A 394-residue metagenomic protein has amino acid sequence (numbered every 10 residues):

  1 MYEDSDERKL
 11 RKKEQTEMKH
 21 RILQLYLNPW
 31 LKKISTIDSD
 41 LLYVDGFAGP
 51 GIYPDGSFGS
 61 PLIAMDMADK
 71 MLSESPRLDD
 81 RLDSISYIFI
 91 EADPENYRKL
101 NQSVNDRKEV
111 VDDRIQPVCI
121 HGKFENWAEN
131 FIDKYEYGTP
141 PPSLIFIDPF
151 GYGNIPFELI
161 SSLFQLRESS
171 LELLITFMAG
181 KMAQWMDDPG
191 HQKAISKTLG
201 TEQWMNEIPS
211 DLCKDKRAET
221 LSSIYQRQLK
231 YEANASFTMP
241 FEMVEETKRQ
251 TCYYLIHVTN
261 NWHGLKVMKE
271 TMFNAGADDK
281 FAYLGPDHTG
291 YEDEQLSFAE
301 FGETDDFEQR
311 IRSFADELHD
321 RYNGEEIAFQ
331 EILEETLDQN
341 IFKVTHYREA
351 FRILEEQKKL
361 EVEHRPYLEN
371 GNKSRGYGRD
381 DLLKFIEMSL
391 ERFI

Functional and structural regions predicted by a protein language model:
Y2: Preference for the N-terminal adenyl/adenosyl cofactor-binding alpha/beta module
K9, I22-N130, K343-E349, I353: SAM cofactor-binding core of SAM-dependent methyltransferases, primarily the Rossmann-like beta-alpha-beta module
K19: Hydrophobic (often cysteine-bearing) scaffold residues that line and stabilize catalytic clefts of nucleotide/cofactor
I90-A92, G122, I147-F150, T176-F177: Short His-Asn-centered micro-motif
K134-S143, F150-F342, H346-E363, N370-G376 (+1 more regions): Class I S-adenosyl-L-methionine
L382-I394: C-terminal edge-of-domain segments
